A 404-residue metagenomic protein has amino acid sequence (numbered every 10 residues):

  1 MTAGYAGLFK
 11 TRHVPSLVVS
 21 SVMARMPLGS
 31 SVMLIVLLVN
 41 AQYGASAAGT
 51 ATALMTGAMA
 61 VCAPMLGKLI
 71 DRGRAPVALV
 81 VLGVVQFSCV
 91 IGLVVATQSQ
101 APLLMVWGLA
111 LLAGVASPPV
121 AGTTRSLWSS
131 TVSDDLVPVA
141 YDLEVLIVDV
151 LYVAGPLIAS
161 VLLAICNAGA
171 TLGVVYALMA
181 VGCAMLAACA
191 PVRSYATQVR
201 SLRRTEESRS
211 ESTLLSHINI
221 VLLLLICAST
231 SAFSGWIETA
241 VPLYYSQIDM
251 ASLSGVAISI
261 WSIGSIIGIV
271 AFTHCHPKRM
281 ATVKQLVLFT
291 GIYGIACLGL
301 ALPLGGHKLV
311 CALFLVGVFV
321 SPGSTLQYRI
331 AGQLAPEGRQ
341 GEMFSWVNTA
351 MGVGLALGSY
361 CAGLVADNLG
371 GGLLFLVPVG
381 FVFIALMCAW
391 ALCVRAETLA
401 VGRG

Functional and structural regions predicted by a protein language model:
T2-G57, L214-S259: Helix-loop boundary and gating motifs at the non-cytosolic
V22, L103-P119, A228, K308-P322: Hydrophobic core of transmembrane alpha-helices in multi-pass small-molecule transporters, especially MFS/SLC-type
V61-A75, L163, G268-T282, A366: Helix-to-loop junctions at the C-terminal end of transmembrane segments in multipass secondary transporters
V84-Q100, I292-L304: C-terminal ends and interior cores of transmembrane alpha-helices in multi-pass membrane transporters/permeases
L111-V150: Cytoplasmic helix-loop-helix junction between adjacent transmembrane helices in 12-TM secondary transporters
A164-M179, L364-V382: A membrane-interface helix-boundary motif in multi-pass transporters
V283-L326: C-terminal transmembrane helical hairpin of 12-TM major facilitator-type secondary transporters
G338-L369: A late C-terminal transmembrane helix in Major Facilitator Superfamily
